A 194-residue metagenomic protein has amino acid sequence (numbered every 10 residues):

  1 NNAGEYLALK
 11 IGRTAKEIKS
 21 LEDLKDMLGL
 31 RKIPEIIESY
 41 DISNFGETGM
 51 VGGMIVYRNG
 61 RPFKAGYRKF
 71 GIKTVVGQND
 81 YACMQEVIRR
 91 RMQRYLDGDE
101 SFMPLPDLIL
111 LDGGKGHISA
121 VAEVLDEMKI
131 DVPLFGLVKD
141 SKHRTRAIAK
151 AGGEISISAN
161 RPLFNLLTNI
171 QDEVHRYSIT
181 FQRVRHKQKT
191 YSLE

Functional and structural regions predicted by a protein language model:
N1-E194: Acidic, glycine-enriched active-site microenvironments
